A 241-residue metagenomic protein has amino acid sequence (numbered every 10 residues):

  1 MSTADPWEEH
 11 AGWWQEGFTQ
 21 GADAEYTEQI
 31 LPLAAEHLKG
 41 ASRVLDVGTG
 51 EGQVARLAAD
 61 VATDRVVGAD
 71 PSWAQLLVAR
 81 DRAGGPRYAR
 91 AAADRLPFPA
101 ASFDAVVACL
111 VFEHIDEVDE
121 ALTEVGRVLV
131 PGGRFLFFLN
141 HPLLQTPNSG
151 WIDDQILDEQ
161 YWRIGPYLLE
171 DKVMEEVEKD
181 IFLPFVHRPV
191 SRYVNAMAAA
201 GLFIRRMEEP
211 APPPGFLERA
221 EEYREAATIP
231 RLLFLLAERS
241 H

Functional and structural regions predicted by a protein language model:
M1-G40, Q53-L57, Q75-V78, R82: Conserved class I S-adenosyl-L-methionine
L45-V47, E51-R95: Class I SAM-dependent methyltransferase SAM/SAH-binding core
D94-A105: A short acidic, Gly/Pro-enriched loop at the edge of an enzyme's catalytic core that lines a small-molecule cofactor
A105-V118: A short SAM/SAH-binding and catalytic strip from SAM-dependent methyltransferases
D119-R134: A short glycine-rich, Lys/Arg-flanked "PGG" loop and its adjoining helix->strand segment in the class I
R134-K172: Conserved class I S-adenosyl-L-methionine
D171, P184-M207: Short alpha-helix
A196-H241: C-terminal lobe and adjacent flexible extensions of AdoMet/dcAdoMet transferase-like proteins
